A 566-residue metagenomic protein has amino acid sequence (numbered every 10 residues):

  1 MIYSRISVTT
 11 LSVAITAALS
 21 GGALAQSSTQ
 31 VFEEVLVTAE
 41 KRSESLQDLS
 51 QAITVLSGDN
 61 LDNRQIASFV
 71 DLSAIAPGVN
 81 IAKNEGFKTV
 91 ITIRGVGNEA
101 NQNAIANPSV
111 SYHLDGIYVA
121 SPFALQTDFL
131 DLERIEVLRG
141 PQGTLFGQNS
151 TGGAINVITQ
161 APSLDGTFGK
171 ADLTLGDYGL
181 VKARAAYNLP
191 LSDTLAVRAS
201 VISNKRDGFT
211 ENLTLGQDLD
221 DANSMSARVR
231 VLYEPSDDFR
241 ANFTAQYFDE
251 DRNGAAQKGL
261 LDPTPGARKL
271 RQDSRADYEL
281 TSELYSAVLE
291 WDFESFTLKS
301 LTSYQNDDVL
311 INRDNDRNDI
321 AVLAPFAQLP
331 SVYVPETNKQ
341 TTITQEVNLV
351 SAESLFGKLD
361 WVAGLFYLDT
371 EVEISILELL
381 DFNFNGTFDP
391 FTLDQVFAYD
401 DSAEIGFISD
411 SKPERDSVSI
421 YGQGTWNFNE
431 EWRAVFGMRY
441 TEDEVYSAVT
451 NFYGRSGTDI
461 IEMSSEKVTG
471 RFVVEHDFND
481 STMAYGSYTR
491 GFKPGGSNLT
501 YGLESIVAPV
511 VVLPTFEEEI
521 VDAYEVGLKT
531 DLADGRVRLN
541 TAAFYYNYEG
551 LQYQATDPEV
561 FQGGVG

Functional and structural regions predicted by a protein language model:
Q30-D165, V526: Acidic, small-polar-rich N-terminal luminal/periplasmic segments of exported/outer-membrane proteins
A106-S109, S121, L130-R139, T144-N212 (+6 more regions): Outer-membrane beta-barrel translocator/receptor signature
G116, L175, L189, V231-E234 (+7 more regions): Residue-level signature of outer-membrane beta-barrel architecture
L173-D177, S203-D207, Y247-D251, F293 (+7 more regions): Transmembrane beta-strands of outer-membrane beta-barrel pores
T174-K182, N204-E234, A267-S286, Q328-T344 (+4 more regions): Outer-membrane beta-barrel proteins
L213-D221, A363-N479: Signature of Gram-negative outer-membrane beta-barrel scaffolds
G216, D220-W361, L368-T370, R538-N540: Outer-membrane beta-barrel domain signature, strongest for Gram-negative TonB-dependent receptors and also present
V288-N315, D477, M483-T489, T515-G566: Membrane-embedded beta-barrel scaffold of Gram-negative outer-membrane proteins
